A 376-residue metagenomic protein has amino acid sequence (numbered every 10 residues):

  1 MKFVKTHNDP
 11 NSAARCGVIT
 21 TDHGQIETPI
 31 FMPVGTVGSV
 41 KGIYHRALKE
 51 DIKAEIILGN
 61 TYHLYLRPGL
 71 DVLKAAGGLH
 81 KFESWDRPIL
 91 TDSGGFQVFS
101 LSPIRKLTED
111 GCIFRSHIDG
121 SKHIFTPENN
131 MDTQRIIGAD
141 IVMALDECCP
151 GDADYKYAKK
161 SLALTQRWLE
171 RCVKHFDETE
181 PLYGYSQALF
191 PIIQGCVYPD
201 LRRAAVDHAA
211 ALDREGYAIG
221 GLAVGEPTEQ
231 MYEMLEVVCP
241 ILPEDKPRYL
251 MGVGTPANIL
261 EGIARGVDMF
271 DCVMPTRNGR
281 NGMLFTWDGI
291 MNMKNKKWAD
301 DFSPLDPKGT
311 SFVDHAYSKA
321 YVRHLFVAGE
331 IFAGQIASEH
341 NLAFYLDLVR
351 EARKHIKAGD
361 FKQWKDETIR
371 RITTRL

Functional and structural regions predicted by a protein language model:
M1-L182, K296-A299: Non-catalytic, usually N-terminal nucleic-acid engagement modules in DNA/RNA processing proteins
M1-V18, I26-P33, K41-G42, D146-D152 (+1 more regions): C-terminal extensions of enzymes
D22, W287, K357: Short, ordered coil/turn segments that flank beta-strands lining enzyme active or ligand-binding pockets
G24, I57, D92, Q134 (+5 more regions): Conserved, mostly hydrophobic/aromatic
N129, T133, K160, L164-R171 (+5 more regions): A non-catalytic, amphipathic alpha-helix used as a structural packing/dimerization or gating element in enzyme scaffolds
G138, L169, V173-F176, E180 (+4 more regions): Structural signal for hydrophobic packing residues in well-ordered secondary-structure cores of soluble enzyme domains
G151-Y155, K159, G216-L222, I331-G334: Glycine- and acidic
A163, T179, G184-L305: Glycine-rich phosphate/ribose-binding loops and adjacent secondary-structure elements that form binding surfaces
